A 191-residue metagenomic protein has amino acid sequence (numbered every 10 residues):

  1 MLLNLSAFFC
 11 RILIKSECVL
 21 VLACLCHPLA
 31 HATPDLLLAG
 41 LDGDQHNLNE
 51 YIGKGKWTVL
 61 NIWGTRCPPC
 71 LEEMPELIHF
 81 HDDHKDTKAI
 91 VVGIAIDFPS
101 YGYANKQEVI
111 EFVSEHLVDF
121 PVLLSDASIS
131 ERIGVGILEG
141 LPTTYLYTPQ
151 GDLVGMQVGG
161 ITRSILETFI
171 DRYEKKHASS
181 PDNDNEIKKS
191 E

Functional and structural regions predicted by a protein language model:
M1-R11: N-terminal secretory signal peptides that target proteins for export/translocation
K15-H27: Bacterial N-terminal signal peptides
A30-P34: Boundary at the C-terminal end of the N-terminal hydrophobic targeting segment
L37-W57: A short beta-strand-turn-helix
K56-T58, W63-R66, G140: Short pre-active-site segment immediately N-terminal to redox-active cysteine/selenocysteine motifs in thiol-based
E72-H116, A127-R132: Structural microenvironment flanking redox-active thiols in thiol-disulfide oxidoreductases
H116-V118, S125-F169: Thiol/disulfide oxidoreductase modules built on the thioredoxin-like
K176-E191: Non-globular targeting/processing and membrane-anchoring segments
